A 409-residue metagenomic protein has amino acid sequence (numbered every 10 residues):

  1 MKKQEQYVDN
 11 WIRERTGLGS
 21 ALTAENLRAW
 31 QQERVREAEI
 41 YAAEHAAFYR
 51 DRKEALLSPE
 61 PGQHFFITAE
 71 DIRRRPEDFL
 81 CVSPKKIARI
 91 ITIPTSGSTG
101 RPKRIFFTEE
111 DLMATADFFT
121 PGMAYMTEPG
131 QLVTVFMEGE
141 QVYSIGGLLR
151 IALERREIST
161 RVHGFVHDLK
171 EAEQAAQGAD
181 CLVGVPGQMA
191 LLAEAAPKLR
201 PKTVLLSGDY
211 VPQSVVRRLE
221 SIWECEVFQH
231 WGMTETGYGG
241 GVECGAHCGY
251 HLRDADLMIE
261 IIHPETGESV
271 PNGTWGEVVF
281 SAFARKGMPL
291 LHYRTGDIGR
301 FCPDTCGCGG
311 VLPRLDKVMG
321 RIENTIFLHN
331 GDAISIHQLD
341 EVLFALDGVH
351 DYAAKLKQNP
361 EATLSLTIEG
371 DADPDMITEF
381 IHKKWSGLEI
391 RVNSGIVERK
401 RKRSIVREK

Functional and structural regions predicted by a protein language model:
M1-P94, R101-A114, P121, Y125 (+2 more regions): Nucleotide 5′-phosphate-binding alpha/beta core
K2-Y7, T16-G17, E70-L199, T203-I222 (+1 more regions): Active-site phosphate/ATP/adenylate-binding loop shared across adenylate-forming ligases
V133-T134, V278, L366: Conserved hydrophobic helix-helix packing surfaces used for dimerization/oligomerization
Y143, R161-G164, F228, E389-S394: General small-molecule cofactor/ligand-binding pocket signal
D180-L191, E224-F228, H247-D256, V406-K409: A polyampholytic, Gly/Pro-enriched intrinsically disordered region
R217-T305: Conserved AMP-binding/adenylate-forming
A284-S386: AMP-binding/adenylate-forming catalytic core of the ANL superfamily
